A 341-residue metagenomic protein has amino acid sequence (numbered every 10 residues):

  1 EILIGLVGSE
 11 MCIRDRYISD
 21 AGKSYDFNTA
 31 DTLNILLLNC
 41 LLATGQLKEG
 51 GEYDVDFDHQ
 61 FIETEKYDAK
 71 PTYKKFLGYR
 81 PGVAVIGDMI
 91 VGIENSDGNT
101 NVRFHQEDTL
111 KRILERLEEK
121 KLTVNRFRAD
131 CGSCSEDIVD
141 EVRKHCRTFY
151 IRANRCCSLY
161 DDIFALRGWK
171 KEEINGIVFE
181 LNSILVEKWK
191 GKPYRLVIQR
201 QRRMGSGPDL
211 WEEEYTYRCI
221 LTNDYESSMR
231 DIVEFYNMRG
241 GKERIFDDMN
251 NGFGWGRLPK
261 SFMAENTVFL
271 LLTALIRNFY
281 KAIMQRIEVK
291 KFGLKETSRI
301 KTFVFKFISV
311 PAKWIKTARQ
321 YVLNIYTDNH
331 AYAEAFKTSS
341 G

Functional and structural regions predicted by a protein language model:
E1-G8, I13: Single conserved hydrophobic/aromatic residue that forms the stacking wall/gate of nucleotide- or nucleobase-binding
R16-V83: Active-site-proximal, Lys/Arg-enriched surface segment that forms a nucleic-acid-binding/basic interface patch
Y73-K120: Electropositive, glycine- and tryptophan-enriched low-complexity nucleic-acid-binding patches
V102-S158: Domain-level cores of phosphate- or acyl-group-handling catalytic modules
T148-N251, K337-G341: An anionic, glycine-rich sequence signature occurring as long contiguous blocks
M229-V268, L272, I276-M284: Short amphipathic alpha-helical "interface-anchor" segments enriched in bulky aromatics
F279-G341: A short, flexible helix-boundary coil/loop motif
